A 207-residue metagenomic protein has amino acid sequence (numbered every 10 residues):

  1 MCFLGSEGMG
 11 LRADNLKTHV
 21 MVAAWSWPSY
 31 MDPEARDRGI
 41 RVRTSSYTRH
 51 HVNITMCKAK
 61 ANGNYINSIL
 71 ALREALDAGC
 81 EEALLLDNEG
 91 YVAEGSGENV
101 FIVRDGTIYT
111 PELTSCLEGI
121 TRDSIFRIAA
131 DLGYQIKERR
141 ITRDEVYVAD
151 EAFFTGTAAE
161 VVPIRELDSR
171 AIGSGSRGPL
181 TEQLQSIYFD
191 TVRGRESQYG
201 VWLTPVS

Functional and structural regions predicted by a protein language model:
F3-S207: Helix-start/capping segments and mature chain N-termini
